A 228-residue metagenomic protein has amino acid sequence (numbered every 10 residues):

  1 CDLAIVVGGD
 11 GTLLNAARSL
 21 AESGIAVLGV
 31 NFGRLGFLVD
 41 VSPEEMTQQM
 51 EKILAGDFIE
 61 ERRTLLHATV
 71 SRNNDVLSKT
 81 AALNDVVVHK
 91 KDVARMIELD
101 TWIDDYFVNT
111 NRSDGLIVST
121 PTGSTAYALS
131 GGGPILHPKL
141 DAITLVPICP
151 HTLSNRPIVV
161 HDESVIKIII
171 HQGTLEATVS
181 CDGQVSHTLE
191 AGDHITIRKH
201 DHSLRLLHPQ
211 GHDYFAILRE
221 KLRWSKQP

Functional and structural regions predicted by a protein language model:
D2-L3: Structural motif
G11-A17, T125-S130: Short glycine/serine/threonine-rich phosphate/pyrophosphate-binding segments that cradle anionic phosphate groups
N15, S19-V30, L35-F37: Gly/Ser-rich helix-loop-strand patches that form or flank binding pockets for ribonucleotide-derived cofactors
L35-D114: Catalytic core of DAGKc-family lipid kinases
R62-L66, A82-N84, R95-L99, D114-L116 (+5 more regions): A generic structural signal for short beta-strands and their flanking turns/coil linkers
V88, D104-F107, R156-P228: ATP/nucleoside-binding phosphotransfer catalytic cores, i.e., glycine-rich phosphate-binding loops
T110-D114, V118-S154: Gly/Ser/Thr-rich active-site loops/lids in small-molecule metabolic enzymes that frequently grip phosphoryl groups
